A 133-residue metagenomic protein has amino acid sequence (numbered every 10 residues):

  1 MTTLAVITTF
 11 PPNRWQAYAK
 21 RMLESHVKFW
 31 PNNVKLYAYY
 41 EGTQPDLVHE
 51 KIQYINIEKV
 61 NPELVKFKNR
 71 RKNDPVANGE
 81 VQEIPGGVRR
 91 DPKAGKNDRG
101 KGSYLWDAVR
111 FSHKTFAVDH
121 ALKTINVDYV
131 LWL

Functional and structural regions predicted by a protein language model:
M1-G102, V109, H113, K123-N126: N-terminal anchoring/stem segment of glycosyltransferases
T115-L133: GT-A fold catalytic core of metal-dependent nucleotide-sugar glycosyltransferases, centered on the diacidic
